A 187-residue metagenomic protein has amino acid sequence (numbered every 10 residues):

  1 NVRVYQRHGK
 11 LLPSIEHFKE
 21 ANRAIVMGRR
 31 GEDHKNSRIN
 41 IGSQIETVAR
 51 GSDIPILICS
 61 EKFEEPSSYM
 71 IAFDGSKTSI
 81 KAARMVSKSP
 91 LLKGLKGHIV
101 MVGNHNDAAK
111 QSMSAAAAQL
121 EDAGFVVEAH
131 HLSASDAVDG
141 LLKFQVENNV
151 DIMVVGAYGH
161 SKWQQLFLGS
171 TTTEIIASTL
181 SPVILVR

Functional and structural regions predicted by a protein language model:
N1-I25, A123-M153, A157-L166, T173 (+1 more regions): Structural beta-alpha unit
V2-I58: Hydrophobic alpha-helical segments and helix pairs
L12, D33, E64, K77 (+3 more regions): Surface-exposed, flexible loop/turn segments at secondary-structure boundaries
V26-R29, C59, G97-M101, V155-A157: Short beta-strands and strand-loop turn motifs
M27-T47, P66, G156-S178: Glycine-rich, Arg-bearing micro-motifs that act as flexible, cationic patches
R38-I54, C59-A123: Short acidic/Ser/Thr-enriched loop-to-helix initiation segments
D53, T179-L180: A short alpha->beta transition loop at the rim of the catalytic pocket in nucleotide-sugar-dependent
L180-R187: Short, flexible loop segments at boundaries between secondary-structure elements
